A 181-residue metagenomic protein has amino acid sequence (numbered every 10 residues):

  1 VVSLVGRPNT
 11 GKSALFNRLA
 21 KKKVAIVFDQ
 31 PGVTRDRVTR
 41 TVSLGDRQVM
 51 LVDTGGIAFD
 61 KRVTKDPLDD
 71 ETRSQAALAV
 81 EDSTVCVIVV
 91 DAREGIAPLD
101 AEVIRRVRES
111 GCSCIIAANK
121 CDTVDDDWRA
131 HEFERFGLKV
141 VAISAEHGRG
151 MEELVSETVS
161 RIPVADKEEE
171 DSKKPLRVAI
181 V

Functional and structural regions predicted by a protein language model:
V1-D82, E132, P163-V181: Conserved G1/Walker A P-loop phosphate-binding module
F16, I26, M50-D53, V87-V89 (+2 more regions): Short, conserved beta-strand segments within well-ordered enzyme catalytic domains that often line or immediately flank
G32-V33, G56-A58, R93-G95, K120-D125 (+1 more regions): Conserved nucleotide-binding/hydrolysis micro-motifs of P-loop NTPases
G45-D46, V90-G95, S156-S160: Noncatalytic linker/hinge segments flanking ATPase motor cores
E71-K139: Conserved C-terminal guanine-recognition region of P-loop GTPase G domains, centered on the G4
S113-I115, K120-D171, R177: Canonical P-loop GTPase G-domain recognition
